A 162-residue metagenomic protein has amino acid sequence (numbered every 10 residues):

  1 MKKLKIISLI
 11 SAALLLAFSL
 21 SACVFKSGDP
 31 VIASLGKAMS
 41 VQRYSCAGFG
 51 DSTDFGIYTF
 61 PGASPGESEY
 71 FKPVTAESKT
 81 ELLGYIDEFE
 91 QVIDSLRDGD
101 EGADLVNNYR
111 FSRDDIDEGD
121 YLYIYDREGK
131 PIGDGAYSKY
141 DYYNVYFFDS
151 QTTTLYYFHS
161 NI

Functional and structural regions predicted by a protein language model:
M1-S21: Sec-dependent bacterial lipoprotein signal peptides
K3, K79, F89, G102-A103: Short amphipathic alpha-helical segments that mediate assembly, nucleic-acid/protein binding, or membrane association
S8, A12, E67, N144: Functionally constrained cores in energy, signaling, and assembly domains
L9, V41-Y44, I132, D141: Residue-level detector of functional hotspots within protein domains
L20-E90: N-terminal export/targeting and maturation segments
E90-I162: Extracytoplasmic electrostatic interaction patches
